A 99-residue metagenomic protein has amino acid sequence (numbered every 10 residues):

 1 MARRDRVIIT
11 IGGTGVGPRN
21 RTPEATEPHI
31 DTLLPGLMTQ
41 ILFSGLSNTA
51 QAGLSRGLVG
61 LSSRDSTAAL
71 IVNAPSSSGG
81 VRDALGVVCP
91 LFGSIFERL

Functional and structural regions predicted by a protein language model:
M1-L99: Non-catalytic beta/alpha edge segments that cap or flank active sites
